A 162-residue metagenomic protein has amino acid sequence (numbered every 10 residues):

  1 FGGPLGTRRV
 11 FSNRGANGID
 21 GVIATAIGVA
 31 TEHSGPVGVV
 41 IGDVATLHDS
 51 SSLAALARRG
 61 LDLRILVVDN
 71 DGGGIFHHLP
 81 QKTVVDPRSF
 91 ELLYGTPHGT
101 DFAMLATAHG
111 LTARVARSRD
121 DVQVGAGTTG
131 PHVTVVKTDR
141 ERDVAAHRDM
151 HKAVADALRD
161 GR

Functional and structural regions predicted by a protein language model:
G2-R162: Thiamine diphosphate
